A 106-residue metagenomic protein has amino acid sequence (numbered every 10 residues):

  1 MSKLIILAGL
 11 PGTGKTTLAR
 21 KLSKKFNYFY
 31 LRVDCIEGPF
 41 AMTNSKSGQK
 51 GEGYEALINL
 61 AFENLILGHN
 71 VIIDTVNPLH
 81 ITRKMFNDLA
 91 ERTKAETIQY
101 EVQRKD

Functional and structural regions predicted by a protein language model:
L4: Walker A (P-loop) ATP-phosphate-binding motif of ABC ATPase nucleotide-binding domains
L7: Hydrophobic anchor at the beta1->P-loop junction of P-loop NTPases
L10: P-loop (Walker A) phosphate-binding loop of NTP-binding proteins
T13, T17-H69: Conserved substrate/cofactor phosphate-moiety recognition/catalytic segment in nucleotide-dependent phosphotransferases
D34-I36, V76, Q103: Anionic group-transfer/hydrolysis microenvironments
G51-K94: Glycine-rich phosphate-binding loop used to anchor ATP phosphates in small-molecule kinases, encompassing both
R92-D106: Conserved phosphate-donor/acceptor-positioning beta-strand/loop module used by diverse small-molecule
